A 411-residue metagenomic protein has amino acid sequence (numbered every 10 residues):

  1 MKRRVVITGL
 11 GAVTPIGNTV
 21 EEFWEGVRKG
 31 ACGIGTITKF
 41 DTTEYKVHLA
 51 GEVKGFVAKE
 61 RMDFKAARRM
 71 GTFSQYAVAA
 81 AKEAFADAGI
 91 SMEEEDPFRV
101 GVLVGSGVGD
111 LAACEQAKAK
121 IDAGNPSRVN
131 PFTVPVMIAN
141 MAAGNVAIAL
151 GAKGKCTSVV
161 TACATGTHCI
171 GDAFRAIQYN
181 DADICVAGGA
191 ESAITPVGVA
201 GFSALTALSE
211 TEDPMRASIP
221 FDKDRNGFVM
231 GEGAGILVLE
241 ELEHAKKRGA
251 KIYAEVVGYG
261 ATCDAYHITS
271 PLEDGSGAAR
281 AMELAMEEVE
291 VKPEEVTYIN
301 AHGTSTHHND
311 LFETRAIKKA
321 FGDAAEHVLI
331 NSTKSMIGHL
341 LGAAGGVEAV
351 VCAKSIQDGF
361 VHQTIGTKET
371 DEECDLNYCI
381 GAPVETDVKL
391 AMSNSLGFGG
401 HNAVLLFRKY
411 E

Functional and structural regions predicted by a protein language model:
M1-A66, A88, E243-E255, V350-T364 (+1 more regions): ACP-dependent fatty acid/polyketide chain-elongation machinery
R4-T8, G35, D213-V289, Y298: Condensing-enzyme catalytic core mediating Claisen C-C bond formation in acyl metabolism
I7, F23, R28-T161, A190-V199 (+1 more regions): Conserved beta-ketoacyl condensing-enzyme motif
E21-R28, A112-P126, A176-Y179, V199-E212 (+3 more regions): A glycine- and small-aliphatic-rich helix-loop capping segment at beta-alpha/alpha-beta transitions that lines
A77-I90, A139-A143, A147-E191, V229-A250 (+2 more regions): Active-site-proximal alpha-helical scaffold in enzymes
A84-D96, A245-G249, M282-Y298, A320-A324: Phosphate/pyrophosphate-binding loops at sites that engage ATP/ADP/AMP, CoA/4′-phosphopantetheine, polyphosphate
A123-N130, H168-G171, R175, E191-K247 (+2 more regions): Glycine-/small-residue-rich "gating" segment that lines the acyl/pantetheine channel and substrate pocket
D181-N226, Y259-E273, G303-D310, H327-N377: Acyl-CoA/ACP chain-elongation machinery
